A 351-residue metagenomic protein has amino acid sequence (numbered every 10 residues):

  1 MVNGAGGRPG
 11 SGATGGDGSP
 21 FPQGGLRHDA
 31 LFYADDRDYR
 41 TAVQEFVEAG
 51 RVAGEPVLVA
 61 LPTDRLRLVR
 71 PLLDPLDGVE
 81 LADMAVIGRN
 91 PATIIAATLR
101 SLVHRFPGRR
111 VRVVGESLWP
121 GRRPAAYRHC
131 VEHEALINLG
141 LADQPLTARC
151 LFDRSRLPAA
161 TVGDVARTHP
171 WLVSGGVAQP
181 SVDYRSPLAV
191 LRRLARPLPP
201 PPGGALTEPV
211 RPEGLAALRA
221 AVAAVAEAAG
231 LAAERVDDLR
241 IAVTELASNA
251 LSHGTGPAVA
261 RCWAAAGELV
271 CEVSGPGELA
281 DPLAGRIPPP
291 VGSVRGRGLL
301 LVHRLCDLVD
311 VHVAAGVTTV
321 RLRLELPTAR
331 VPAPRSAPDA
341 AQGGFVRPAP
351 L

Functional and structural regions predicted by a protein language model:
M1-P212, A220-A221, S293, T319 (+1 more regions): Non-catalytic sensory/regulatory segments that transmit input signals in bacterial signaling proteins
E48, V243-S248: Amphipathic alpha-helical segments that form the core helices of the histone-fold
G50, A226, A250: Hydrophobic pocket-lining residues that define ligand/cofactor binding sites across diverse proteins
G54, G108, V236, T255-P257: Short secondary-structure junction motifs
R196-P199, L251-L351: Conserved beta-strand-loop-beta-strand hairpin that lines the nucleotide-binding pocket of ATP/GTP-utilizing enzymes
R211, L215, L239, R295-G298: The cytosolic transmitter module of two-component sensor histidine kinases
A216-E245: Conserved short strand/loop->alpha-helix "switch" segment adjacent to the catalytic nucleotide/phosphoryl-transfer site
